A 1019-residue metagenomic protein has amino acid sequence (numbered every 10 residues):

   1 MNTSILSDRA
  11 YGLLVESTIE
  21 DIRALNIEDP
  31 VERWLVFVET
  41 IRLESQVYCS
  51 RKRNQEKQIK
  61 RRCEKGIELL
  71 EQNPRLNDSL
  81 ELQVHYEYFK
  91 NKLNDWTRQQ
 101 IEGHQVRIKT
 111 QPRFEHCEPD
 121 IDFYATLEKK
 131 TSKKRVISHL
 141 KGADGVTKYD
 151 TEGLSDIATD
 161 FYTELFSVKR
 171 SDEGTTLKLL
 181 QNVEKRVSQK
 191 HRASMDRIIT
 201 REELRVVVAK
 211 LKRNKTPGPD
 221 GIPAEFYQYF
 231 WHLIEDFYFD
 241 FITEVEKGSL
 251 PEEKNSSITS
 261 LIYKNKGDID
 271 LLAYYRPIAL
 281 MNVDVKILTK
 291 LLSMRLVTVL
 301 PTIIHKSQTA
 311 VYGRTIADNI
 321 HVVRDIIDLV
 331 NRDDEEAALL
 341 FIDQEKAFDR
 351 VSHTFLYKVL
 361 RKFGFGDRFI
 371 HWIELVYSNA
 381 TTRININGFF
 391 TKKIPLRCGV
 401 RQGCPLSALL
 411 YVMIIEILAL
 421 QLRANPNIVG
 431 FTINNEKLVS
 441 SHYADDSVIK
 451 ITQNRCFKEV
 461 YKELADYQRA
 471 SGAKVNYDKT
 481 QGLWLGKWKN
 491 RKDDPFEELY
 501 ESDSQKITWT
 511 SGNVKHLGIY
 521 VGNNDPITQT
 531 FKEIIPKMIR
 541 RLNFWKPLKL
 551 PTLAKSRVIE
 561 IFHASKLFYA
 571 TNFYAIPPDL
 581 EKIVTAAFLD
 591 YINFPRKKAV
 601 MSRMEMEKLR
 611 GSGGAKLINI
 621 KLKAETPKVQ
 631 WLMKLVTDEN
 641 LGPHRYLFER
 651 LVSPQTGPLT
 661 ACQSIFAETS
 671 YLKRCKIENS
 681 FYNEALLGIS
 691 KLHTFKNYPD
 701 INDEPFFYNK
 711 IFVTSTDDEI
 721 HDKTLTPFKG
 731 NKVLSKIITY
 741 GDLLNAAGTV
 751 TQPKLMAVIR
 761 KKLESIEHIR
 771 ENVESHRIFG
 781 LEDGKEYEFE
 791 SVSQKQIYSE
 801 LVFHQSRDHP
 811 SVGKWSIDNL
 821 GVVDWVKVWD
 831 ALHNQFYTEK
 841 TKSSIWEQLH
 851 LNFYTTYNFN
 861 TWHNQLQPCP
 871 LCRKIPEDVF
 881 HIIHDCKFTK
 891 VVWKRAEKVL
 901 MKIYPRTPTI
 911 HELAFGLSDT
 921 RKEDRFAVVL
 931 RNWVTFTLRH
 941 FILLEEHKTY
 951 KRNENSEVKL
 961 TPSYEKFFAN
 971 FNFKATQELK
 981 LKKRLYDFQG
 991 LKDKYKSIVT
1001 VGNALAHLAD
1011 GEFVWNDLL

Functional and structural regions predicted by a protein language model:
M1-Q58, G66, L154-D156, V168 (+3 more regions): Surface polyanion/phosphate-binding segment centered on an Asp-His-Pro turn
I41, G218, S256-T259, R276 (+10 more regions): Catalytic palm active-site di-aspartate
R53-T163, R197-I242, E246-E252, T259 (+3 more regions): Short, charged alpha-helical motifs in flexible N/C-terminal segments and linkers
H116, H305-K306, Y312-G313, A444-D445 (+7 more regions): Non-catalytic, peripheral interaction segments enriched in hydrophobic/basic residues
K190-I417: Conserved pre-catalytic core of RNA-dependent polymerases
R192-S194, L375, G388-F390, V460 (+1 more regions): Short, conserved micro-motifs composed of acidic
V584, K598-Y854, N858, L913 (+4 more regions): Extended C-terminal regions of large enzymes
F859-G916: Short Cys/His-based metal-binding microdomains
